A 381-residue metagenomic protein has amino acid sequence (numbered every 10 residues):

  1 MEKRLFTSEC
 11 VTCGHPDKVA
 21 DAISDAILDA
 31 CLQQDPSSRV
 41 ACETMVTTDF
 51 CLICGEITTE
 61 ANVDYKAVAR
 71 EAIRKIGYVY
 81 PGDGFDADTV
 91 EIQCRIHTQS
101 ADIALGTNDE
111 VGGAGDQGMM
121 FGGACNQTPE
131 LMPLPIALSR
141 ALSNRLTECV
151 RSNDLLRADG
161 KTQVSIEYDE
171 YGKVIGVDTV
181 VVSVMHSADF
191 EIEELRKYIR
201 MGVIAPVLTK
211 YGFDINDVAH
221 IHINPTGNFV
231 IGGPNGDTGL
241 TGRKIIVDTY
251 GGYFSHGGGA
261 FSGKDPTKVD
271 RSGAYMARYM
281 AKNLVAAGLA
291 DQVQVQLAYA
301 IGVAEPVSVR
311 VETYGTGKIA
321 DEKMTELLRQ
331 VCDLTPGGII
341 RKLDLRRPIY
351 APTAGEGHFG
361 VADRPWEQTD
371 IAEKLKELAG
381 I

Functional and structural regions predicted by a protein language model:
M1-A41: N-terminal, positively charged regions that mediate nucleic acid binding
T7, A67, R74-G232, G355 (+2 more regions): Glycine-rich, mobile lid/loop segments that gate access to catalytic sites or pores
E9-V11, H15-A20, G113-Q127, V230-F254 (+2 more regions): Conserved phosphate/anionic-ligand binding catalytic regions in large, soluble enzymes, centered on
A22-A26, A137, A141, S272-Y279: Short amphipathic alpha-helical face segments that pack within enzyme cores and frequently flank/anchor catalytic
S38-C42, G160-I166, A219-I223, L289-A300: A short glycine-rich, hydrophobically flanked beta-strand micro-motif that places a catalytic Asp/Glu for divalent metal
A41-T59, I301-E305: Short, charge-patterned binding micro-sites
T47, Q292, Y299-I381: Internal helix-turn-beta structural module
E191-L284: Glycine-rich anion/phosphate-binding loop at the beta-strand->alpha-helix junction
